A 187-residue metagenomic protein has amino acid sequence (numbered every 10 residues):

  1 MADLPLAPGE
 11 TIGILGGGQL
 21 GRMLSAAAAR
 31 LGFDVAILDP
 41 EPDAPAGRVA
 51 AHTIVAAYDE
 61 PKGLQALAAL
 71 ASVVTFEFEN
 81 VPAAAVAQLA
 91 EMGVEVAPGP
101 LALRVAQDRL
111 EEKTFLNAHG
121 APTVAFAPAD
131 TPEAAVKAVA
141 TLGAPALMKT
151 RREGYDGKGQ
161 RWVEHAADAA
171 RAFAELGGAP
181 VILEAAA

Functional and structural regions predicted by a protein language model:
M1-Q107, E111, E133: ATP-binding N-terminal substructure of ATP-dependent carboxylate-amine bond-forming enzymes
P42, R152-G154, A187: Glycine-rich beta-alpha junction loops
A66-L67, F115, A138, R171-E175: CheY-like receiver
V73-F76, P98, V124-A125, I182-A185: Short catalytic-loop micro-motif centered on adjacent basic/acidic residues
F78-E79, T150-R151, A185: Short secondary-structure boundary segments
V94-V96, F115-A121, K149-G157: Acidic/polar active-site rim loop that often engages polyanionic ligands
R104-P145, Q160-V163: Glycine-/Pro-rich loop/turn segments that contact NAD(P) or position catalytic residues in Rossmann-like domains
P122-V124, P145-M148, G159-A187: Conserved ATP-binding module of the ATP-grasp superfamily
